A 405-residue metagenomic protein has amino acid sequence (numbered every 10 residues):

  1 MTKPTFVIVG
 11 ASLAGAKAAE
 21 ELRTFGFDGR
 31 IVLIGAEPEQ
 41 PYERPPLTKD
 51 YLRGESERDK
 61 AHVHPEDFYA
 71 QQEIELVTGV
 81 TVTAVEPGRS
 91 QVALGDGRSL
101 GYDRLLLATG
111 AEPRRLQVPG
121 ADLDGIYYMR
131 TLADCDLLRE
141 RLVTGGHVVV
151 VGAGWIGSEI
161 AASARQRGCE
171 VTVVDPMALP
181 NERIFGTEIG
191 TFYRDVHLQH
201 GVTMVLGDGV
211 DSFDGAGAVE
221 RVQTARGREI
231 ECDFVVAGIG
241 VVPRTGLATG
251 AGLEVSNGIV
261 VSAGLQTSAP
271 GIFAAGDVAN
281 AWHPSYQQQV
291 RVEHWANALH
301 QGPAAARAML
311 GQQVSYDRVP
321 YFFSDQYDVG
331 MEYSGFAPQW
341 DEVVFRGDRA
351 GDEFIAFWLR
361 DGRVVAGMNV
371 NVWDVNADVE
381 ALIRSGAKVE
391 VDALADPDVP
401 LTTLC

Functional and structural regions predicted by a protein language model:
M1-V7, H62-V149, Q223-A225, V236-G238 (+3 more regions): FAD-binding core/adjacent interface of flavoenzyme oxidoreductases
T2-E75, S163-I184, D378: Beta1-alpha1 glycine-rich phosphate/pyrophosphate-binding loop at the start of Rossmann-like nucleotide-binding domains
T2-T5, T24, V278-V375: Mid-to-C-terminal Rossmann-like scaffold of FAD/NAD(P)H-dependent oxidoreductases
T5, R226, I230-E254, V329-C405: C-terminal catalytic lobe of FAD-dependent flavoproteins
G10-L13, R130, V151-G154: Glycine-rich Rossmann-fold phosphate-binding loop(s) that bind the pyrophosphate of adenine dinucleotide cofactors
D28-R30, L76-L94, L100, R167-A263: A Rossmann-like FAD-binding core segment of flavoenzymes
D122-G145, G215-Q223, R228-A304: FAD-site-proximal beta/loop scaffold in flavoenzymes
L137-F185, V219: Rossmann-like NAD(P)H-binding beta-loop-alpha module
